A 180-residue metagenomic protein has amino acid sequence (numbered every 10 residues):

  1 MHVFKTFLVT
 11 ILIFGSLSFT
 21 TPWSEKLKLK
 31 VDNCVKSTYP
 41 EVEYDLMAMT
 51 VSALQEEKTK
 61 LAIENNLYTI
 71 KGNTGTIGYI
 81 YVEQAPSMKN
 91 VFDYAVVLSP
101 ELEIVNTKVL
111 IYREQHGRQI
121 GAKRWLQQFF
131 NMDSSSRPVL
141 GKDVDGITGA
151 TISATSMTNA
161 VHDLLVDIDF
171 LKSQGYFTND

Functional and structural regions predicted by a protein language model:
H2-D93, P100-D180: Intrinsically disordered terminal and processing segments
